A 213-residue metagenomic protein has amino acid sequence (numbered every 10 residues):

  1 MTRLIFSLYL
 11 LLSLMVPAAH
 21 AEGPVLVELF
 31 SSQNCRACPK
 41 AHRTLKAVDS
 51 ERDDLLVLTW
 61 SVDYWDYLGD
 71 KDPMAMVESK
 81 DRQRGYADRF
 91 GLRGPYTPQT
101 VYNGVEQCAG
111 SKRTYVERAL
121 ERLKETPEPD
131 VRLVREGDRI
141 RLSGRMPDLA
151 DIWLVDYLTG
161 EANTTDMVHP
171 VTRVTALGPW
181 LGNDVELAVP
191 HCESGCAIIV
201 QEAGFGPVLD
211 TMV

Functional and structural regions predicted by a protein language model:
R3-M15: Bacterial N-terminal signal peptides
A21-S61: Local sequence-structure signature of Cys/Sec-based thiol-disulfide redox active-site neighborhoods
L29-N34, G69-P73, N103-Q107: Second-shell loop/turn segments in exported
C38-P39, Y67-L68, A109-S111: Extracytoplasmic/secreted cell-surface and envelope-processing proteins
D54-D81, G94: Thiol-based oxidoreductase modules, predominantly thioredoxin-like and allied folds used for disulfide exchange
P73-R93, T97, V105-V213: Short, conserved sequence motifs used for protein processing/export or organelle targeting and for catalysis
T100: Ligand-binding face of N-terminal immunoglobulin V-set domains in extracellular IgSF glycoproteins
